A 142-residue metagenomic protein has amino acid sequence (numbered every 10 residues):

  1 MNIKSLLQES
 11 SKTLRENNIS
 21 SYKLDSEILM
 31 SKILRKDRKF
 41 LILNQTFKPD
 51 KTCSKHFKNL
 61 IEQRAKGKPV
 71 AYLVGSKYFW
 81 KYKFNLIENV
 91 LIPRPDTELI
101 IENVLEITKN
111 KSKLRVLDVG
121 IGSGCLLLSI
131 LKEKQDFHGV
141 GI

Functional and structural regions predicted by a protein language model:
M1-V74: N-terminal auxiliary segments of SAM/dcSAM-dependent transferases
L43, S54-Q135, G139-I142: SAM-dependent Rossmann-like transferase core, predominantly class I methyltransferases with a strong bias toward
